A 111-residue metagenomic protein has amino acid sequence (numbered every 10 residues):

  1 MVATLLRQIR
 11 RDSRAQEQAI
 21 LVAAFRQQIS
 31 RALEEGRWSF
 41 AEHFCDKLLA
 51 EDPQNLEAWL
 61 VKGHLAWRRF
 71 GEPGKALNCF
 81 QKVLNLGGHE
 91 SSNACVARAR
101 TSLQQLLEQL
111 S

Functional and structural regions predicted by a protein language model:
L5-A24, L110: TPR-adjacent "capping" and linker segments in tetratricopeptide-repeat scaffold/adaptor proteins
Q18-K47, E51: Alpha-helical segment of the N-proximal tetratricopeptide repeat
S30, H64-L65, Q105: Residue-level recognition of tetratricopeptide repeat
L33, W67-R68, E108: Specific register positions within alpha-helical solenoid repeats of the TPR/Sel1-like families, i.e., one
D52, L86-E90, L110: Alpha-helical junction/boundary sensor with strong preference for TPR arrays
A58, S92-N93: TPR alpha-solenoid repeat register
E72-S91, T101-Q104: TPR/TPR-like (Sel1-like) alpha-helical repeat modules
